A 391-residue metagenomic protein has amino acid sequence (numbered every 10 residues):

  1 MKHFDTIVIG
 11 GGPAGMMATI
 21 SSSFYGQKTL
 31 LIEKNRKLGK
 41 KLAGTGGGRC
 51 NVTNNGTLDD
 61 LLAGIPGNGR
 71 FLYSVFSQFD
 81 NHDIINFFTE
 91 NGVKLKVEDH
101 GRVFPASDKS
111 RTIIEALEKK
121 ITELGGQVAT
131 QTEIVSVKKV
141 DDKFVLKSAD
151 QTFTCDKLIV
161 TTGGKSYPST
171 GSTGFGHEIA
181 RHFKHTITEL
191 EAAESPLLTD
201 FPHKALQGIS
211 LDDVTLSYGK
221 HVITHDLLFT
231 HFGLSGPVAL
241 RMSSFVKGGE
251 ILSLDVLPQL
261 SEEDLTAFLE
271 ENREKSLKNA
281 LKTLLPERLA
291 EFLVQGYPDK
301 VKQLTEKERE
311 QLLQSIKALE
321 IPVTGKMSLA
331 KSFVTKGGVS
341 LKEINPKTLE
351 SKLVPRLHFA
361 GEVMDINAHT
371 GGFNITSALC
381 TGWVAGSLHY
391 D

Functional and structural regions predicted by a protein language model:
K2-A14: Beta1/beta-strand and adjacent pyrophosphate-binding region of the FAD-binding site in flavoprotein oxidoreductases
K2-F4, S148-K157, I223-T224: Core beta-strand elements of the Rossmann-like FAD/NAD(P) dinucleotide-binding domain in flavoenzyme oxidoreductases
I7, S23-G47: Glycine-rich FAD pyrophosphate-binding loop
I7-I9, I32, I134, F153-P168 (+4 more regions): Short hydrophobic core segments
R36-L38, A43-G44, V52, L58-D59 (+2 more regions): An anion/pyrophosphate-binding glycine-rich loop and adjacent beta-alpha core in soluble alpha-beta enzymes
R49-V97: Glycine-rich active-site loop/strand segments that organize a redox cofactor
A129-T130, E291-N367: A glycine-rich dinucleotide-binding beta-alpha-beta segment and adjacent secondary-structure elements that constitute
T130-K143: A conserved short coil-to-beta-strand element within the FAD-binding core of flavoproteins
